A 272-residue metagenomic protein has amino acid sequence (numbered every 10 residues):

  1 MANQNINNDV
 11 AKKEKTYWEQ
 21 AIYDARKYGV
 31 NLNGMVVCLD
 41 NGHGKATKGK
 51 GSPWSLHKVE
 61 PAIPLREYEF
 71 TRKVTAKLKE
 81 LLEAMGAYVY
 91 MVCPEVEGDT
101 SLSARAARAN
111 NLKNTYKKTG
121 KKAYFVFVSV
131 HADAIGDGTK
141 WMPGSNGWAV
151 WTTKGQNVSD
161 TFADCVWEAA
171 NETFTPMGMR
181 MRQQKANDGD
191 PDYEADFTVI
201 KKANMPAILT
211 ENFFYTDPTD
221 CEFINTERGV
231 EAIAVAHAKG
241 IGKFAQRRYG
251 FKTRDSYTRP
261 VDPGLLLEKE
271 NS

Functional and structural regions predicted by a protein language model:
I6-R108, G136, G144-N146, L266-E270: Active-site histidine-acidic residue metal-binding/catalytic motifs, centered on HxH/HExxH-like signatures
R26, L102-A123, S159, F197-A203: Mature extracellular/periplasmic domains of secretome proteins
N33-M35, L82-Y90, T119-F127, T173-M177 (+1 more regions): Loop/turn elements at helix/coil->beta-strand transitions in domains of secreted/extracellular proteins
M35-D40, Y116, G136, R182-S272: Active-site-adjacent mobile loop/cap segments within catalytic or ligand-binding domains
H43-A46, V89, E95-D99, A132-G138 (+4 more regions): Solvent-exposed loop/turn segments at secondary-structure junctions within structured extracellular/periplasmic domains
L65-K73, D99-S103, Q156-T161, I224-V235: Soluble non-cytosolic domains of exported or imported proteins
R72-K79, S103-A106, G147, D160-W167 (+3 more regions): Extracytoplasmic/secreted envelope proteins and their assembly/folding machinery, especially bacterial periplasmic
S159-D190: Active-site-adjacent substrate-binding region of metalloamidase/peptidase-like peptide-processing proteins
